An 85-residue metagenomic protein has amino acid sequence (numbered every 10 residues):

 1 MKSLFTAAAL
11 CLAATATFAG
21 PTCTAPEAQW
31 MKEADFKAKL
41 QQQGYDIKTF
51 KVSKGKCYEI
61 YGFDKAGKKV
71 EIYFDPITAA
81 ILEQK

Functional and structural regions predicted by a protein language model:
M1-A19: Classic N-terminal secretory signal peptides
F18-E27: Cleaved targeting-peptide boundary
A28-K54: N-terminal targeting signals for Sec/Tat export/insertion, comprising classic cleavable signal peptides
S53, I60-Y61, A79: Conserved histidines in hydrophobic membrane contexts and catalytic metal-binding motifs
Y58, K69-V70: Short loop/turn microsegments at loop-to-beta-strand junctions
K65-G67: Glycine-centered tight beta-turn/hairpin loop motif at sheet-sheet or coil-to-beta transitions
V70-Q84: A short, surface-exposed beta-strand/turn
